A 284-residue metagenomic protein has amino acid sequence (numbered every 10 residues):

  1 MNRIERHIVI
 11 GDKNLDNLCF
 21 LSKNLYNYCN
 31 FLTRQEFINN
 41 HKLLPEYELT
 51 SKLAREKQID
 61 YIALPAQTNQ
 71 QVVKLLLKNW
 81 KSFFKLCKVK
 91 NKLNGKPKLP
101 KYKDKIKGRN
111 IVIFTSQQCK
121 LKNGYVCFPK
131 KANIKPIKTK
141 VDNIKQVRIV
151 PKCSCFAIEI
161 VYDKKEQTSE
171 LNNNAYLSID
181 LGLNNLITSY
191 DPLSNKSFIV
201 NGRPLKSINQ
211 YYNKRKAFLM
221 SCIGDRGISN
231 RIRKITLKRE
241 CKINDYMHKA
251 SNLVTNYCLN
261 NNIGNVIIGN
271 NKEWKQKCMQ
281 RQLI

Functional and structural regions predicted by a protein language model:
M1-Q71: Gly/serine-rich nucleotide phosphate-binding loop at the start of the catalytic core of nucleotide/ADP-ribose-handling
R3-I4, K13, S154-I284: Positively charged, helix-rich recognition surfaces that bind polyanionic ligands
S22, V73-W80, I232-E240: Short amphipathic alpha-helical coiled-coil/interface segments
Y28-Q35, K85-V89, D225, N260-G264: Intrinsically disordered or highly flexible coil/loop and linker segments, enriched in small and charged/polar residues
Q35-E36, C87-Y102, R226-R233, G269-N270: Short coil/turn segments at secondary-structure boundaries
F37-Y47, K88-V89, S169-N172, D225: Short, glycine- and charge-enriched coil/turn segments that flank and shape catalytic ligand pockets
E46-K152: Acidic carboxylate diad motif detector
